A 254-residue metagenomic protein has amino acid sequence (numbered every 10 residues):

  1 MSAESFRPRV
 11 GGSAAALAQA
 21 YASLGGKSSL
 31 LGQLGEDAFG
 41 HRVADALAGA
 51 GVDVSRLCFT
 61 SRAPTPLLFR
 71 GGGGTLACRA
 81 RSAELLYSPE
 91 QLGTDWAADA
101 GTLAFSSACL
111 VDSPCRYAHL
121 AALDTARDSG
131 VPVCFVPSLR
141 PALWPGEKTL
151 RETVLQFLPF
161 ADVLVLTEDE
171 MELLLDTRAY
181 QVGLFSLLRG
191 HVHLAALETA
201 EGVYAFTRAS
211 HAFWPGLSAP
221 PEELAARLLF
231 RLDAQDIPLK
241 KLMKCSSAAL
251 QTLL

Functional and structural regions predicted by a protein language model:
M1-V52, S246-L254: Glycine-rich phosphate/adenosyl-contacting loop at the front of the ribokinase-like
K27-F105: Conserved N-terminal subdomain of the carbohydrate kinase-like
T102-A104, C134, V165, A196: Structural motif
A118-S129, E152-F160: Catalytic-core regions built around general acid/base machinery
T125-P132, R189-L194: A short helix->loop->beta-strand "cap" motif at the edges of active sites that frequently abuts
P137-L143: A short, histidine- and acid-enriched strand-loop-helix "catalytic/donor-clamping" loop that lines the nucleotide-sugar
L143-F213, I237-L239, M243: Conserved phosphate/ATP/ADP-binding segment of small-molecule kinases
A212-L254: Conserved post-catalytic alpha-helical subdomain immediately downstream of the catalytic base and nucleotide-binding
